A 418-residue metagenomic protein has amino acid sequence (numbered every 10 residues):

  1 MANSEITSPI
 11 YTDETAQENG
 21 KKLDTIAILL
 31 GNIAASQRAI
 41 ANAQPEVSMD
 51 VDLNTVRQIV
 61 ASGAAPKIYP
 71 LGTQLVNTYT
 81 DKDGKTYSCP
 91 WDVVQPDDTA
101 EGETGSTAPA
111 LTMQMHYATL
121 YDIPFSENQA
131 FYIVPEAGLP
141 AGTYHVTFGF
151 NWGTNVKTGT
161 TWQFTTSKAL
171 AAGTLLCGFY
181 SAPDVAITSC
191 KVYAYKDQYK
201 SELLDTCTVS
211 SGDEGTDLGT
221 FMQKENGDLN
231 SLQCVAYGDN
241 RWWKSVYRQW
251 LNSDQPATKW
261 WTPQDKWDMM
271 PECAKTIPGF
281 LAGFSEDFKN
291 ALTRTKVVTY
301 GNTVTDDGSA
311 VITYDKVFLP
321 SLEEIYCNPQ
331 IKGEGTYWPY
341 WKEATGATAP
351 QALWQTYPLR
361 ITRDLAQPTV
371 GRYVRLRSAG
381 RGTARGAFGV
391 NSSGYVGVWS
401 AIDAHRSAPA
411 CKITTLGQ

Functional and structural regions predicted by a protein language model:
M1-G20: Short, intrinsically disordered N-terminal pre-domain segments
K21-Q418: Long, domain-scale functional regions
